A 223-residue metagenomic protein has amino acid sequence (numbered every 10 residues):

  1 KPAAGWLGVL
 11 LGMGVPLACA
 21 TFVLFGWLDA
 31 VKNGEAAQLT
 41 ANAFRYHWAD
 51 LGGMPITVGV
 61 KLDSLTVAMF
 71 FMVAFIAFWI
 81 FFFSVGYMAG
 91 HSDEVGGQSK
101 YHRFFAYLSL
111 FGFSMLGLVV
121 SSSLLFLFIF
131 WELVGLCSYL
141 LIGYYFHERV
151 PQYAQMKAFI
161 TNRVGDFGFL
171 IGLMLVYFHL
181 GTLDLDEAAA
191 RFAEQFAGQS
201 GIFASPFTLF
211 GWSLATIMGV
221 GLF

Functional and structural regions predicted by a protein language model:
K1-F223: ...captures the hydrophobic TM-helix bundle architecture rather than a specific catalytic motif, and can also fire on
